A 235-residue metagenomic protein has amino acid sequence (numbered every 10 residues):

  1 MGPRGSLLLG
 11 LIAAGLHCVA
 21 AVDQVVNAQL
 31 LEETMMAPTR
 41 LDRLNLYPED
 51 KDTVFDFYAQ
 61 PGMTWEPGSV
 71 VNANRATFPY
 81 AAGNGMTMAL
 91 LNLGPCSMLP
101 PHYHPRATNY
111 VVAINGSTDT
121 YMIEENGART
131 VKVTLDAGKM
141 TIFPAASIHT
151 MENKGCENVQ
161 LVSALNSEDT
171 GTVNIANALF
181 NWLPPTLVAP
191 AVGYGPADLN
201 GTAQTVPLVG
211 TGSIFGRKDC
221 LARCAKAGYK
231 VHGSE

Functional and structural regions predicted by a protein language model:
M1-L11: Classical eukaryotic N-terminal signal peptides for Sec-dependent ER targeting/secretion, especially the positively
L11-A89, P100, T202-E235: A short, N-terminal "cap"/entry segment at the start of jelly-roll beta-barrel domains of the cupin/DSBH fold
A81-G85, E125-A146: Short acidic-glycine-tyrosine-enriched beta hairpin
A89, L99-P101, N109, V131: Short, conserved secondary-structure segments in the cores of folded domains
G94-S97, H104-N126: Glycine- and acidic-residue-biased ligand/ion/polar-headgroup-sensing regions
P95-C96, T134-C156, L165-N166: Conserved metal-binding segment of the jelly-roll/cupin
S117-D119, I148, N158: Structural motif
E157-I175: A short hydrophobic beta-strand segment most commonly corresponding to one strand of the jelly-roll/cupin
